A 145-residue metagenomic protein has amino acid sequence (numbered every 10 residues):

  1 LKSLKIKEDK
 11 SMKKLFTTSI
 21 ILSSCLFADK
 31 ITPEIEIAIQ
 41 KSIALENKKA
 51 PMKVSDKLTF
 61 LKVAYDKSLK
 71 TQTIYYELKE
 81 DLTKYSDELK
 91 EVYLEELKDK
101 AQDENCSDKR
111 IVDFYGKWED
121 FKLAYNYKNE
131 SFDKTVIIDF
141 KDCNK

Functional and structural regions predicted by a protein language model:
L1-S11: Short, Lys/Arg-enriched N-terminal segments with co-localized hydrophobic residues within the first ~10-30 amino acids
L15-S24: Sec-dependent N-terminal signal peptides
D29-L69: N-proximal, solvent-exposed amphipathic alpha-helical segments enriched in charged/polar residues
Y65-V112: Mature extracytoplasmic domains of secretory-pathway proteins
Y76-E80, Y127-N129, D142: A mature extracytoplasmic/lumenal domain signature
K100-K134: A short amphipathic beta-strand at an alpha->beta junction
T135-K145: Short, low-complexity, Pro/Ser/Thr/Gly-rich segments in the mature regions of secreted, periplasmic
